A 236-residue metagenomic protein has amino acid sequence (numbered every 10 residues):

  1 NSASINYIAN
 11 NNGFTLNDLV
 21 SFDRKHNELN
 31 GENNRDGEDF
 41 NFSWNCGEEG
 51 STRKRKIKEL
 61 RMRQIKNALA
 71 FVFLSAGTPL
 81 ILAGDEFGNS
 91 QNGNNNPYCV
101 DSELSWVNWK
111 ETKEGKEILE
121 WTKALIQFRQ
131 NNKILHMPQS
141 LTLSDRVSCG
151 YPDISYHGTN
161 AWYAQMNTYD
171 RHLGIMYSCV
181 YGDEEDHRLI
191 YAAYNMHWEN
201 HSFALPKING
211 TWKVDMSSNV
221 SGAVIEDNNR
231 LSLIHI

Functional and structural regions predicted by a protein language model:
N1-I57: Alpha-amylase-like alpha-glycosidases and glucanotransferases acting on alpha-linked glucans and related
N11, I234-I236: Low-complexity, intrinsically disordered or weakly predicted helical/coil tracts enriched in serine/threonine
T52, I57-K66, F71-I81, D85-I234: Carbohydrate-interacting/catalytic domains
